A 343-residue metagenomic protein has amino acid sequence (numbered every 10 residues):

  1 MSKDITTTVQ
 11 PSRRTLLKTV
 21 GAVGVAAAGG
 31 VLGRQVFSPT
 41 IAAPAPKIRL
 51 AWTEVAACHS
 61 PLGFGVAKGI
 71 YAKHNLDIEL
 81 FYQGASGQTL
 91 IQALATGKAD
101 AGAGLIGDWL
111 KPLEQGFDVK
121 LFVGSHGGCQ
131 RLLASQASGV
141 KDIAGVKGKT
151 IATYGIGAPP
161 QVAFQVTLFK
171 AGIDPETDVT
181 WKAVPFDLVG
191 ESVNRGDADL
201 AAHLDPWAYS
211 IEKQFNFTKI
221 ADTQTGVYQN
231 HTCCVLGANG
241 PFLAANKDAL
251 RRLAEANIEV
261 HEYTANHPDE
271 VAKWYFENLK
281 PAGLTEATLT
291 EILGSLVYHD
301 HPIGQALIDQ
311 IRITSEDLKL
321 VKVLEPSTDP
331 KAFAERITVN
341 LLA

Functional and structural regions predicted by a protein language model:
M1-P11, A22, A26: N-terminal secretory signal peptides
T15-V36: N-terminal export signals
A22-G24, V36, I41-E176, K182-A183 (+4 more regions): Short, glycine-/small- and polar/acidic-enriched structural segments that line small-molecule recognition paths
W52, H126-A134, F217-L243, L250 (+3 more regions): Periplasmic-binding protein-like
V55, Q83, G87, G157-Q161 (+8 more regions): Solvent-exposed, acidic/flexible segments
G107-D108, D187-N278: Pocket-lining segment of extracytoplasmic ligand-binding domains
A244-L324: Secondary-structure end/capping motifs
S315-A343: Conserved C-terminal helix/tail region of periplasmic/extracytoplasmic solute-binding proteins
